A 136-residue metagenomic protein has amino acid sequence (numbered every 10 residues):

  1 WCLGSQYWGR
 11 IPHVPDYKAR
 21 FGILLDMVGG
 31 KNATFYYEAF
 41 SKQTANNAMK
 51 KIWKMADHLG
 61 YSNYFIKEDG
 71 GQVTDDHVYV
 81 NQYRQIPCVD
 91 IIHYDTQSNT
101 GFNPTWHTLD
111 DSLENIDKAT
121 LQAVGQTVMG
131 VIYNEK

Functional and structural regions predicted by a protein language model:
W1-N47: Acidic/histidine-rich catalytic neighborhood of metal-dependent amide-processing enzymes
W1-W8, A48-I52, D76, V124-T127: Stable alpha-helical elements in mature extracytoplasmic
R10-V14, K54-D57, Y61, Q82-Q85 (+1 more regions): Sec-exported extracytoplasmic/periplasmic mature domains
R20, N63, C88-V89: Hydrophobic anchor at the start of a short beta-strand that flanks the dinucleotide cofactor-binding loop
I23, I52-H58, T120-T127: Short C-terminal domain-edge/linker segments immediately following a structured domain
L25-G30, K51-M55, G101-W106: Short amphipathic alpha-helical segments, especially helix-boundary/capping motifs
A33-E38, N46, K67-K136: Active-site-adjacent mobile loop/cap segments within catalytic or ligand-binding domains
Q43-F65: Acidic, glycine-rich loop-and-strand cores that form catalytic or ligand-binding grooves in diverse globular domains
